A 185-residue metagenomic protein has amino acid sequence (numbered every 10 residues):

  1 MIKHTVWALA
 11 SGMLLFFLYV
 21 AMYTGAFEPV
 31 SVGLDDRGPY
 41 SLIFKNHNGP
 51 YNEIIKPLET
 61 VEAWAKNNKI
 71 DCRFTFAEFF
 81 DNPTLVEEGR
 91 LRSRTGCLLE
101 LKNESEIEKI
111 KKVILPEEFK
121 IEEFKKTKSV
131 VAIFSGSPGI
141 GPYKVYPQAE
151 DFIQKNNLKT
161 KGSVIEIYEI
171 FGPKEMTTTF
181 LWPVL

Functional and structural regions predicted by a protein language model:
I2-L185: A solvent-exposed interaction/effector surface
